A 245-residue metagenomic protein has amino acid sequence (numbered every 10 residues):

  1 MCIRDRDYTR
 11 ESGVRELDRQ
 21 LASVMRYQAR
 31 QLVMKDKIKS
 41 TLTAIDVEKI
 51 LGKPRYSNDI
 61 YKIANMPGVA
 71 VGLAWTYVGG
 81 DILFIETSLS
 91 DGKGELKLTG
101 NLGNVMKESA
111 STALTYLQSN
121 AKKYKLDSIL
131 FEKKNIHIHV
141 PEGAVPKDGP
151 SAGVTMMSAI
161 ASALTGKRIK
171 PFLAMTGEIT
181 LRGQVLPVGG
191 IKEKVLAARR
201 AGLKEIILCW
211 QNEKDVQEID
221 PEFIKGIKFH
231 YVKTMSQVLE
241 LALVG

Functional and structural regions predicted by a protein language model:
M1-D5: Conserved small/polar residues in nucleotide/adenosyl-binding loops
R6, K39, D59-K62, M66-V71 (+1 more regions): Peripheral, non-AAA+ core regions of ATP-driven protein-machinery
R6, R15-V33: C-terminal helical "lid" of AAA+/P-loop NTPase domains
R10-E11: Nucleotide-binding/hydrolysis machinery
L32-D59: Amphipathic alpha-helical
A44-E48, G72, I85: C-terminal accessory/connector segments of nucleic-acid motor ATPases
